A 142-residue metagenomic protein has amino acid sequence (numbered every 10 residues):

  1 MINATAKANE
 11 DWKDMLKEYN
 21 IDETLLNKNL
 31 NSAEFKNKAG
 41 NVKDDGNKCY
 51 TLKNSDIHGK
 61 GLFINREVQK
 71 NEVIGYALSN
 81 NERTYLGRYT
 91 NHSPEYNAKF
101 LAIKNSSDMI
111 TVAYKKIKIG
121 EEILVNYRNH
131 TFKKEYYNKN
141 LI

Functional and structural regions predicted by a protein language model:
M1-I142: Conserved catalytic SET/PR domain of SAM-dependent protein methyltransferases, capturing the structural core that binds
